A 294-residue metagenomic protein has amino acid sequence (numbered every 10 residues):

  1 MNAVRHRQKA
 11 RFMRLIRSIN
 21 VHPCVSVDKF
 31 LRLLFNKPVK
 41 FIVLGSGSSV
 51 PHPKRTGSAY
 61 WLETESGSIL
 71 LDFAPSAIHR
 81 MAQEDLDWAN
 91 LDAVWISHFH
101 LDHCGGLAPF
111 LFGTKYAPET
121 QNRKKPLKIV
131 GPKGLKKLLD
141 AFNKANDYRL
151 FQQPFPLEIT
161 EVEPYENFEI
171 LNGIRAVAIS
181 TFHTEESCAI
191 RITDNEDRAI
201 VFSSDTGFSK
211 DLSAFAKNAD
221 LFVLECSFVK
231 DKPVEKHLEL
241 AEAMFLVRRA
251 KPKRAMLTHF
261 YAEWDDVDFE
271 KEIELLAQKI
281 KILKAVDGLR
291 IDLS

Functional and structural regions predicted by a protein language model:
M1-N36: Intrinsic disorder/low-complexity segments
L34-E84, C188-S204, L221: Conserved beta-strand hairpin/beta-sheet module of binuclear metal-dependent hydrolase folds, prominently
K37, L86-A89, K125, Q153-F155 (+3 more regions): Structured loop/turn residues at beta-strand edges in well-structured enzyme cores
L70-A74, D92-H98, P132, I200-T206 (+3 more regions): Active-site neighborhood of phospho(di)ester-bond hydrolases with catalytic His/Asp-centered motifs
S76-K128, D220: Active-site metal-binding motif and surrounding structural segment of the metallo-beta-lactamase
F110, T114-K128, F182, E186-D194 (+2 more regions): P-loop/Walker A phosphate-binding loop and immediately adjacent motor/lid segment at beta-alpha junctions
R123-S187: Metallo-beta-lactamase
F208-D292: Cap/insert and terminal regions of metallo-dependent hydrolase folds
